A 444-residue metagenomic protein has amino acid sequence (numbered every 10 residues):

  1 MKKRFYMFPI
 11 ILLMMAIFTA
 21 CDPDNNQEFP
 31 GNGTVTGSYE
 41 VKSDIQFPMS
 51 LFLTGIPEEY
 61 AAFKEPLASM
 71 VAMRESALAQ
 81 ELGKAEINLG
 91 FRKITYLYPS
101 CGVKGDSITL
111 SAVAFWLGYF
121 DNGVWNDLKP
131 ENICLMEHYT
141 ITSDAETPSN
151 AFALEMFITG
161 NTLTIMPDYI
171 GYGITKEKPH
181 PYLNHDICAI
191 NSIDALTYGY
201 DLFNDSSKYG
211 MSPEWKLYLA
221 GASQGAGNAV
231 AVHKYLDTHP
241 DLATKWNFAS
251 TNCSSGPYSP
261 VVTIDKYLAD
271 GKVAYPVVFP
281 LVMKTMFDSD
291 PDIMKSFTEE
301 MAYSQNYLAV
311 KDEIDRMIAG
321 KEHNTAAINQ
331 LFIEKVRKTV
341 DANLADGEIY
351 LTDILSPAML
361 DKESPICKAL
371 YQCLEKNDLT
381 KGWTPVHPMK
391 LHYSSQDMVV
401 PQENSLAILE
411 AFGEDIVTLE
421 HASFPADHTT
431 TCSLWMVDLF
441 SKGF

Functional and structural regions predicted by a protein language model:
A16-A20: C-terminal motif of bacterial Sec signal peptides marking the signal peptidase cleavage site
D24-D121: Catalytic-loop region of hydrolases
K104-S111, F115-G160, Y172-K176: Short, surface-exposed "cap/lid" segments of acyl-processing enzymes
Y182-S206: Alpha/beta-hydrolase active-site loop
Y198-A274: Primarily recognizes the serine-hydrolase "nucleophile elbow" in alpha/beta-hydrolase and SGNH/GDSL folds
S254-G382: Accessory cap/linker subdomain of secreted extracellular hydrolases
D265, I366, Y371-C373, Q396-A407 (+1 more regions): C-terminal catalytic histidine-bearing segment of alpha/beta-hydrolase fold enzymes
P385, K390-D397: Short beta-strand/loop motif that positions the catalytic acidic residue of the alpha/beta-hydrolase fold
